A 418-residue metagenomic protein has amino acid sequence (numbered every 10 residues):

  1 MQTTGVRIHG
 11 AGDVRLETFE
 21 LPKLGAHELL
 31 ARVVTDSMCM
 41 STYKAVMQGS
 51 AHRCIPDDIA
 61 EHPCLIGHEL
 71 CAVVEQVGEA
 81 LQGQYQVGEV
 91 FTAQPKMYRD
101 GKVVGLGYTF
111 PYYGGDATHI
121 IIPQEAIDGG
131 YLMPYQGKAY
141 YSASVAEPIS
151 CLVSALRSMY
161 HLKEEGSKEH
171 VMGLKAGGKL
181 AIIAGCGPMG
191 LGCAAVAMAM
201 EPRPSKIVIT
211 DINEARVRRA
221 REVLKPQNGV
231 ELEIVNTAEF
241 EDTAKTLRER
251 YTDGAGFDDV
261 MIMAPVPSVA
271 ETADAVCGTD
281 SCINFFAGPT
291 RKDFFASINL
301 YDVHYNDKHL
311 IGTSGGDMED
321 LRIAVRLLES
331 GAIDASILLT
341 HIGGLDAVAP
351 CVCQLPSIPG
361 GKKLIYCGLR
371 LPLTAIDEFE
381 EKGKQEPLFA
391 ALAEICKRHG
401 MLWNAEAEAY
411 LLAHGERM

Functional and structural regions predicted by a protein language model:
P22-S37, A51-M97, G114: Glycine-rich beta-strand-centered segment in the early N-terminal region that forms part of a ligand/cofactor-binding
C39, M189, A215: Conserved Rossmann-like nucleotide-cofactor binding loop
D57, P95-G177: NAD(P)H dinucleotide-binding glycine-rich loop of Rossmann-like/cofactor-binding domains, especially the beta1-alpha1
A139, S150, G187-M189, P267-S268: Residue-level detector of alpha-helix initiation sites
K163, E241-E249, S268-A275, L321-M418: C-terminal hydrophobic helical "lid"/dimerization subdomain of Rossmann-like NAD(P)H-dependent oxidoreductases
G177-G178, I183-C186, A194, M198-V269: Adenosine-nucleotide cofactor-binding segment
S205, S281-C282: Glycine-centered, small-residue-biased loops immediately flanking beta-strands in adenine/cofactor-binding cores
E271, A287-D307: Rossmann-fold NAD(P)-binding glycine/threonine-rich loop
